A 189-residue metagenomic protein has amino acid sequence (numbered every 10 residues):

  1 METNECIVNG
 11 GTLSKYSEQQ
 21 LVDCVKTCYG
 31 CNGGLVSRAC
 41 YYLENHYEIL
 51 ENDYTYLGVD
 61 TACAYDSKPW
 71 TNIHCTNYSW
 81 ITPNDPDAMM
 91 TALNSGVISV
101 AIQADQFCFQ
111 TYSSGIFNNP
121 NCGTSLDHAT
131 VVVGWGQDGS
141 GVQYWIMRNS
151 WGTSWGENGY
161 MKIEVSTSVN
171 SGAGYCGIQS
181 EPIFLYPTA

Functional and structural regions predicted by a protein language model:
M1-A189: Catalytic-core signature of thiol
